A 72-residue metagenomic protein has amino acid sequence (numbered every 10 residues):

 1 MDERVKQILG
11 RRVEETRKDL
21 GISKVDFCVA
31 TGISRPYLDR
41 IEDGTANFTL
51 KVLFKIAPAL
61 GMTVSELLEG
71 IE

Functional and structural regions predicted by a protein language model:
M1-D19: A short, Lys/Arg-rich alpha-helix, primarily the initiator
D2-R4, P58, L68-E72: Short, charged recognition helix plus adjacent turn of helix-turn-helix-like nucleic-acid-binding domains
R17, C28, A57: The alpha-helix within a helix-turn-helix
K18, G32, D43, E72: Residue-level detection of the helix-turn-helix DNA-binding "recognition helix"
G21-R40: Short alpha-helical DNA-recognition segment
R35-R40, K51-F54, E69: Base-recognition residues in the alpha-helical recognition helix of bacterial helix-turn-helix
T49-E66: DNA major-groove recognition helix of helix-turn-helix/homeodomain DNA-binding modules
